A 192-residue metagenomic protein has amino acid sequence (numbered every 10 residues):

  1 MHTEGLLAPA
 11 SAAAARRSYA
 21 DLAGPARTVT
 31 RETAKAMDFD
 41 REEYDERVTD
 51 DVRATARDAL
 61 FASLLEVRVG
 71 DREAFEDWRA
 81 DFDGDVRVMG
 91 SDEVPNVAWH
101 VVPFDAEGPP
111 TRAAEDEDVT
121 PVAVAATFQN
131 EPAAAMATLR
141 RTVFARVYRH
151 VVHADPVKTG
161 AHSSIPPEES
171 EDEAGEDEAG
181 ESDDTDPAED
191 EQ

Functional and structural regions predicted by a protein language model:
M1-Q192: Acidic, polar-rich N-terminal leader regions of halophilic archaeal proteins
